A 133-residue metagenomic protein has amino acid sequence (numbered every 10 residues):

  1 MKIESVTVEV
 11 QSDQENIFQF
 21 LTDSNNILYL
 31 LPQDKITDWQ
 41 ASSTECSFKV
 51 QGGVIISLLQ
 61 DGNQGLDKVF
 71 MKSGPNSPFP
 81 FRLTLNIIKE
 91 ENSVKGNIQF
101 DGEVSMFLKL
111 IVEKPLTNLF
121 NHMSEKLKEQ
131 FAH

Functional and structural regions predicted by a protein language model:
M1-Q40: Hydrophobic ligand-binding cavity/cleft-lining segments
M1-V6, T44-G52, E125: An N-terminal domain-start capping segment
I3-S5, G53-L58, F79-T84: Short, surface-exposed coil-to-beta transition loops
Q11-Q14, D61-L66, N86-K95: A short, structured loop/turn motif at beta-sheet edges
I17-L21, I27, C46, Q60 (+3 more regions): Hydrophobic pocket/interface hotspot
L28, D38-S77: Glycine-rich portal/gate segments that line the openings of hydrophobic small-molecule binding cavities
P75-E125: Beta-strand/loop substructures that line and gate deep hydrophobic ligand-binding cavities in soluble
K128-H133: Short, highly charged C-terminal tails/helix-capping segments
